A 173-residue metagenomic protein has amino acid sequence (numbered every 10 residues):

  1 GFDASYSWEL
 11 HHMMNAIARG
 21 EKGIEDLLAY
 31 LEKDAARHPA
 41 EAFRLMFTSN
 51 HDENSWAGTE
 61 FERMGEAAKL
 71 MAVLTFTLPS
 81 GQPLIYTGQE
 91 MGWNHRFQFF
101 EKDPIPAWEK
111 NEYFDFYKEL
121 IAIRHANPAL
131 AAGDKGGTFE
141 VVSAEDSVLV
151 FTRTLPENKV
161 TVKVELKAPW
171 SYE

Functional and structural regions predicted by a protein language model:
G1-R44, L74, G92-I123, P128 (+3 more regions): Active-site-proximal helices and loops of the catalytic beta/alpha 8
A29-E32, A68-M71, V148: Short alpha-helical segments and helix-capping/turn motifs at coil-helix boundaries
A36, M64, T75, E140-V142: Short Gly/Pro-enriched turn/cap motifs at secondary-structure boundaries
A40-A42, L78-G81, E145, P156-N158: Short, well-ordered loop/turn elements at secondary-structure boundaries
A42-N111: Aromatic/acidic polysaccharide-binding cleft in carbohydrate-active enzymes
H51, T75, L120, T161-K163: Hydrophobic, well-ordered secondary-structure elements that form the walls of internal hydrophobic environments
E140-E173: Carbohydrate-binding surface patches
